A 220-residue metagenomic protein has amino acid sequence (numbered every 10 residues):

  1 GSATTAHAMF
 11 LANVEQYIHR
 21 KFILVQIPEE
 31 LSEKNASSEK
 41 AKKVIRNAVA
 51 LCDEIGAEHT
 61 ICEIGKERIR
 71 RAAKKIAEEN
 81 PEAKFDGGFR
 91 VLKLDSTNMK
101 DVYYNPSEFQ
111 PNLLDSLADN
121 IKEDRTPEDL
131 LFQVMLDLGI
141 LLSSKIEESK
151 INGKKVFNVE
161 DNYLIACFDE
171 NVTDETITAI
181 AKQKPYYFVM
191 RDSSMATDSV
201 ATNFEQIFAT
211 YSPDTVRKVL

Functional and structural regions predicted by a protein language model:
G1-A8: Walker A/P-loop
A12-L220: Accessory, often C-terminal, charged low-complexity segments
